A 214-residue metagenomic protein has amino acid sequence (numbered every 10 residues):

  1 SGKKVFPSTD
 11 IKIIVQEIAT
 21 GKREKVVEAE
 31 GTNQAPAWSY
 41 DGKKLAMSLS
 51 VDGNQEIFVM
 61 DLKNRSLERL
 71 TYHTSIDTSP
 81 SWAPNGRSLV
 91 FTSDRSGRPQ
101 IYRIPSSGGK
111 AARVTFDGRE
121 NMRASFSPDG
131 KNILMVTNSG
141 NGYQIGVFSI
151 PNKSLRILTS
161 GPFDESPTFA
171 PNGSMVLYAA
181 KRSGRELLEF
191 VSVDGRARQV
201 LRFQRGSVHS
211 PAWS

Functional and structural regions predicted by a protein language model:
S1-K4, E28-S48, Y72-T92, G118-V136 (+2 more regions): Conserved beta-propeller blade repeats
G2, K22, Q34, D41 (+11 more regions): Cysteine-rich, disulfide-stabilized extracellular repeat modules
G2-I11, I18, K25-E28: Beta-propeller folds
V5-I11, S50-Q55, D94-R98, N138-Y143 (+1 more regions): Short, solvent-exposed loop/turn segments at conserved positions within beta-propeller repeat blades
Q16-Q34, M60-T78, A83, I104-M122 (+3 more regions): Multi-bladed beta-propeller domains
V176-R196: Short cationic/low-complexity microdomains
